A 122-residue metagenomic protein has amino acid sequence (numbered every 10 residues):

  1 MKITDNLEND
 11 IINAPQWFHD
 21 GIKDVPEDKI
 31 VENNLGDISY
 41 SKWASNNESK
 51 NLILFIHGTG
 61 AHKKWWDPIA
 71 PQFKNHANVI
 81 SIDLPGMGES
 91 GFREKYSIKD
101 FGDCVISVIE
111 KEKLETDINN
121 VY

Functional and structural regions predicted by a protein language model:
M1-I53, H76-A77, K113-E115: Alpha/beta-hydrolase fold catalytic core
N9, K64-W65, D117-N120: Intrinsic low-complexity, intrinsically disordered segments enriched in polar/basic residues
G21, S39, H57-A61, F73 (+3 more regions): Catalytic cores of transferase enzymes with a strong primary signal for eukaryotic protein kinases
I38-S41, W66-D67, S107: A generic local structural motif
W43-E89: Conserved HGGG/HGGXW glycine-rich cap/lid loop of the alpha/beta-hydrolase fold
L84-Y122: Active-site loop/oxyanion-hole signature of alpha/beta-hydrolase fold enzymes
